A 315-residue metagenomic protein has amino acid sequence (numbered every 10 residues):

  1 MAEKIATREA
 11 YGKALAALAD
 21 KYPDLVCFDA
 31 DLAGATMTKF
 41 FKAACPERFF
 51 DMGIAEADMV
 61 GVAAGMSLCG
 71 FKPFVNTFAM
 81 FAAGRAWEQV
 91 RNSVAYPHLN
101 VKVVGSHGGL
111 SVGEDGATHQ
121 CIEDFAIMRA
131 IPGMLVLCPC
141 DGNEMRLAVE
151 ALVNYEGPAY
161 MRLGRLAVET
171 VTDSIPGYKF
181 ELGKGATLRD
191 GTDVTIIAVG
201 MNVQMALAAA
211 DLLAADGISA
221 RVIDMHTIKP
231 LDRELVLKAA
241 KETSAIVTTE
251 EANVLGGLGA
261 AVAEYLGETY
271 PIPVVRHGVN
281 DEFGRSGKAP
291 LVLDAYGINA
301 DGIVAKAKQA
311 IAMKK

Functional and structural regions predicted by a protein language model:
M1-R162, A167, G302: Thiamine diphosphate
R8-E9, K21-D24, L32-K39, A43 (+2 more regions): Thiamine diphosphate
